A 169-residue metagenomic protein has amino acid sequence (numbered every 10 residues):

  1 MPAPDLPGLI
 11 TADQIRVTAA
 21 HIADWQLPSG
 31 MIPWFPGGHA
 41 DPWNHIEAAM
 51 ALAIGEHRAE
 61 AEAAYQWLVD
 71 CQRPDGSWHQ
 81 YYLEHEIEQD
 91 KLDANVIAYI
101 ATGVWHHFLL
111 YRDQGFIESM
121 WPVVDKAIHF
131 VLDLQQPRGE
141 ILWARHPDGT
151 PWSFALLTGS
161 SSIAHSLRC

Functional and structural regions predicted by a protein language model:
M1-G8, I46-E60, Y99-F116, S161-C169: Well-ordered alpha-helical scaffold segments within catalytic/enzyme domains
M1-W43, I54-W78, V131-R138: Low-complexity, Ser/Thr/Pro/Gly-enriched N-terminal "stalk/linker" regions
T11, A20, L27, M31-W34 (+5 more regions): The feature captures the catalytic groove of carbohydrate-active enzymes
E56-D125, L132: Helix-terminus loop motifs that line ligand-binding clefts
